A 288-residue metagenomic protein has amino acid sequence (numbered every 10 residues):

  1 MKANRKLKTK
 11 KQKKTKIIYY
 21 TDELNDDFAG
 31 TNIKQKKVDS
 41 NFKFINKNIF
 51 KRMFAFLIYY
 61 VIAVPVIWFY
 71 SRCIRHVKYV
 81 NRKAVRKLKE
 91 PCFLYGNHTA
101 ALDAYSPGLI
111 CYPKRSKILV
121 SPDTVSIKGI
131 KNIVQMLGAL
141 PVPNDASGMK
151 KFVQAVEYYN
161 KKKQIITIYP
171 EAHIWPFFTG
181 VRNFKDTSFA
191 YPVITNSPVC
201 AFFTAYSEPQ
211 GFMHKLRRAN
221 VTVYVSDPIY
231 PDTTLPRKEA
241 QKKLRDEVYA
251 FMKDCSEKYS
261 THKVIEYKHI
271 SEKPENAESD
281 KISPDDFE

Functional and structural regions predicted by a protein language model:
K2-F93, L102-S106, K131, M136 (+1 more regions): Membrane-anchoring hydrophobic helices of lipid-metabolizing enzymes
K2-V38, V153-E288: Non-catalytic C-terminal accessory region of glycerolipid acyltransferases and related lyso-lipid remodeling enzymes
I67, P107-G108, K131, V156 (+1 more regions): Short amphipathic alpha-helical segments and helix-helix/interface helices
I67-W68, M136-P143, E171-I174: Short, basic, glycine/proline-bearing loop/turn elements
R75, D145-M149, V181-R182: A conditional alpha-helix N-cap/helix-loop micro-motif detector
Y79, I118, A139-P141, V199-A201 (+1 more regions): Conserved beta-strand scaffold positions in the cores of enzyme catalytic domains, especially in NTP/NDP-utilizing
K83, S147, A205: Residue-level "edge-of-site" marker
K87-A146: Catalytic core of membrane glycerolipid acyltransferases/transacylases, capturing the structured, soluble-facing
